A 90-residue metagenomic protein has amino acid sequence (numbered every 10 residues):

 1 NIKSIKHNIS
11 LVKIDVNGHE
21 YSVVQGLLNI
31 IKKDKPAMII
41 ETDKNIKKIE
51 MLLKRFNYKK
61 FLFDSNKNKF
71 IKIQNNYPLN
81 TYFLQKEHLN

Functional and structural regions predicted by a protein language model:
N1-D34, N45-M51: Short internal loop-to-helix segment that lines adenine-nucleotide cofactor pockets
L11-I14, I39-T42, L84: Short beta-strand segments
D34-A37, Y58: A short helix->loop->beta-strand "cap" motif at the edges of active sites that frequently abuts
I46-N90: Binuclear metal-ion centers of metallo-dependent hydrolases, dominated by the metallo-beta-lactamase
